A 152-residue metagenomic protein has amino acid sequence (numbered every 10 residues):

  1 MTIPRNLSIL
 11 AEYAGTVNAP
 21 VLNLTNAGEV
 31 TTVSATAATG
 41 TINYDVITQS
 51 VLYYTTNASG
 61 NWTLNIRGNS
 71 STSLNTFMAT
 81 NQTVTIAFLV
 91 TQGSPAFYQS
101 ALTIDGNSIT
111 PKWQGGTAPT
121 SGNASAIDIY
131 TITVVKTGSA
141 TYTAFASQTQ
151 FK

Functional and structural regions predicted by a protein language model:
M1-I47: Intrinsic low-complexity, repeat-rich intrinsically disordered segments enriched in small/flexible residues
T48-Y54: Short carbohydrate-recognition loop motifs
N57-K152: Acidic, glycine/polar-enriched metal-coordinating patches/loops that mediate binding to polyanionic ligands
